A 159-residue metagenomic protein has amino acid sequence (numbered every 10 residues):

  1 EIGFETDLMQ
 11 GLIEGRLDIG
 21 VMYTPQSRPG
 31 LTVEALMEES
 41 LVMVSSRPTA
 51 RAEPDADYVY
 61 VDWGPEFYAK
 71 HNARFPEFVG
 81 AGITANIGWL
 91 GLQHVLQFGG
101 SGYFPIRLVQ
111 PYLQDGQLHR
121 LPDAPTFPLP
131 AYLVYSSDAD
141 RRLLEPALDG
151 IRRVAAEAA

Functional and structural regions predicted by a protein language model:
E1-R28: Central regulatory/effector-binding core of bacterial HTH transcription factors
F4-E5, M22-Q26, S46-R47, Y103-L108: Beta->alpha turn/N-cap motifs
E5-L8, F75-T126: Hydrophobic hinge/microswitch elements
I13-M22, L41, V95-G102, L118: Alpha-to-beta junction loops
T32-V42, D115-L129: Short beta-strand->loop
P48-P54, E66, D138-E145: Short helix-loop capping/hinge motifs at secondary-structure junctions, enriched in acidic/polar residues
P54-G82, N86-G88: Secondary-structure junction motif
D123-A159: A late-sequence structural motif
